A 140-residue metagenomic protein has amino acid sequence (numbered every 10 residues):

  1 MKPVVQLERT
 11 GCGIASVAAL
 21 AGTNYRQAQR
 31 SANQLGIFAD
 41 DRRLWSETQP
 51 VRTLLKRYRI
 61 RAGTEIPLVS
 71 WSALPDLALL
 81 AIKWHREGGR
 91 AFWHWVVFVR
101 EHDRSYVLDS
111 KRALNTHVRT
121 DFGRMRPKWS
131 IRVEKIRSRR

Functional and structural regions predicted by a protein language model:
M1-R42, T48, T53, R57-I60 (+1 more regions): Active-site nucleophile-adjacent alpha helix/oxyanion-hole segment immediately C-terminal to the catalytic cysteine
A21, L68-S72, I136: Extracellular and analogous surface-interaction loops
N33-W93, F98-R126: Conserved active-site-adjacent core of cysteine acyl-enzyme catalytic domains
R124-R140: Charged phosphate-binding loop/patch that engages nucleotide di/tri-phosphates or the phosphate backbone of nucleic
